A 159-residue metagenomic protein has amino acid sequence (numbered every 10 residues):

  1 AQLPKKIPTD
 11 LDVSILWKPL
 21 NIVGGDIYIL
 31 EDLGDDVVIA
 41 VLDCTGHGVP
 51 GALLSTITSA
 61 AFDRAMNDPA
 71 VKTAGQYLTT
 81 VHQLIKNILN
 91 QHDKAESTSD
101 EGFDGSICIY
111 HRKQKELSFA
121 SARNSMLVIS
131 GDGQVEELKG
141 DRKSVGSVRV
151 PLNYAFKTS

Functional and structural regions predicted by a protein language model:
A1-S159: … and, occasionally, acidic/histidine-rich disordered N-termini of signaling adaptors
